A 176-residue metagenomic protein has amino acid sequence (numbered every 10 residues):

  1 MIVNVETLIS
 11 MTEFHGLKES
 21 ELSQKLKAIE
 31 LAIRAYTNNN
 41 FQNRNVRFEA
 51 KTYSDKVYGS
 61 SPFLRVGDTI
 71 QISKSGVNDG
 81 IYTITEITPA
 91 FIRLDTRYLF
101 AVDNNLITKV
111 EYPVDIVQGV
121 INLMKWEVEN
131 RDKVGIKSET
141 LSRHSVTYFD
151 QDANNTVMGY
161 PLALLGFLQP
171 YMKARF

Functional and structural regions predicted by a protein language model:
M1-Q118, R131, D152-F176: Conserved short "hinge" loops at termini or chain/domain junctions
I121: Glycine-rich and polybasic anion-binding loops at the starts of cofactor/ligand-binding domains
M124: Short Cys/His-centered divalent metal-binding micro-motifs
E129-K137: Short acidic, Pro/Gly- and aromatic-enriched capping/linker segments at domain boundaries
T147-F149: Non-catalytic terminal accessory segments
